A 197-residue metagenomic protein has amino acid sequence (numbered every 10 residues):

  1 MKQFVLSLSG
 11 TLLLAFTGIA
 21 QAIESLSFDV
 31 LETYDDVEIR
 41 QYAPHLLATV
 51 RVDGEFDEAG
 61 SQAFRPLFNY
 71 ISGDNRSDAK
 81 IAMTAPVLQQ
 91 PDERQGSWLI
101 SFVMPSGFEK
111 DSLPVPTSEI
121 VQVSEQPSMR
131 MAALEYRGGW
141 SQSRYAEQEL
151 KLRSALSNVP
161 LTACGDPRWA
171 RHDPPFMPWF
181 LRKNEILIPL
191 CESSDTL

Functional and structural regions predicted by a protein language model:
K2-L197: A solvent-exposed interaction/effector surface
